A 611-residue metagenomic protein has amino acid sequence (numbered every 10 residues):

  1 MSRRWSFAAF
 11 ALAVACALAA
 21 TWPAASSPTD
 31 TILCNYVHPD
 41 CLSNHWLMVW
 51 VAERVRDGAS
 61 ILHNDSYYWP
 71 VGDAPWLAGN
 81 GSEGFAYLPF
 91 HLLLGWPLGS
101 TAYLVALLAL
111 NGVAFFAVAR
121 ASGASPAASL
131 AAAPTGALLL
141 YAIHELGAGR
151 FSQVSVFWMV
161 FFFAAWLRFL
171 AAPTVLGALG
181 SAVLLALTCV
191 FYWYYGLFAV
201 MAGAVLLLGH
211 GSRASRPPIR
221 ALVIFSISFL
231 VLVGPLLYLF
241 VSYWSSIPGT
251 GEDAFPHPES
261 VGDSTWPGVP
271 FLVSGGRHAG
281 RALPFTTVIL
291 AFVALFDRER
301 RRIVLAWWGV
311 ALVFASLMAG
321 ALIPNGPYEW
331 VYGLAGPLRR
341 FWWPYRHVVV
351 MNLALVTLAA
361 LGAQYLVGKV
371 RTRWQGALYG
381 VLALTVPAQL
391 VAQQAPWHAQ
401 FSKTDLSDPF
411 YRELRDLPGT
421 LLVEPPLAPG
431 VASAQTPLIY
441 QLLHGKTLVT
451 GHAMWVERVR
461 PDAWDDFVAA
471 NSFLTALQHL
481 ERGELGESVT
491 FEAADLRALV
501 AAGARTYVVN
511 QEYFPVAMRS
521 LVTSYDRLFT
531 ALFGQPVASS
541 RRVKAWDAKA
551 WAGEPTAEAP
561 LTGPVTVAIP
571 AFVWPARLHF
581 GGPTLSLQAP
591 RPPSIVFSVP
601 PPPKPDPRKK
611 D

Functional and structural regions predicted by a protein language model:
A13-A19, Y103-S122, P126-G211, L222-L237 (+1 more regions): Membrane-embedded helix bundles of polyisoprenyl
C16-N111, L139-H144, R150-V156, E259-F271 (+2 more regions): Membrane-interface coil-to-helix junctions
L18-S27, R54-A59, A127-A148, V233-P248 (+3 more regions): Membrane-interface helix-loop junctions at the exits of transmembrane helices
L33-V37, E145-Q153, P256-E259, V313-T357 (+2 more regions): Membrane-helix boundary/interfacial segments in multi-pass membrane proteins
H38-S43, L47-R54, S226-F296, G336-R340 (+2 more regions): Periplasmic/ER-lumenal interhelical loops and adjacent helix-loop junctions in multi-pass membrane proteins
C41, V113, L384-G563, V567-P575 (+2 more regions): Extracytoplasmic
L208, V231, L283-M318: Hydrophobic, aromatic-rich transmembrane alpha-helices and their immediate juxtamembrane boundary segments
F225-L230, T357, G362-V391: Signature aromatic-anchored transmembrane alpha helix within multi-pass, membrane-resident enzymes that catalyze glycan
